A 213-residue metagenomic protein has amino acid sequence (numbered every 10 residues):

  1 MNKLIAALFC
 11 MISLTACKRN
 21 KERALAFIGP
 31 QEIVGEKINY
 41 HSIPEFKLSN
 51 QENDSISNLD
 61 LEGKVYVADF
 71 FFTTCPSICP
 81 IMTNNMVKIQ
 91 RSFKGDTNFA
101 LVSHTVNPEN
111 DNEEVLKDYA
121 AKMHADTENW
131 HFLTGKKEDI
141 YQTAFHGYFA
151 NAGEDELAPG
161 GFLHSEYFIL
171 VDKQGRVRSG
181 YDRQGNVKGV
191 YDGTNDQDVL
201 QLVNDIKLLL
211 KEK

Functional and structural regions predicted by a protein language model:
L4-I12: Sec-dependent N-terminal signal peptides
L14-A16: C-terminal motif of bacterial Sec signal peptides marking the signal peptidase cleavage site
K18-K21: Bacterial signal peptide processing site
R23-D60, N84: N-terminal "domain-start" segment that seeds a small globular fold
I43-P44, Y66, S165-Y167: Short loop/turn microsegments at loop-to-beta-strand junctions
L59-M86: Short active-site neighborhood of thiol/selenol oxidoreductases, capturing the structured segment around
T83-T143: Structural microenvironment flanking redox-active thiols in thiol-disulfide oxidoreductases
E156-K213: Thiol-/selenol-based redox modules, centered on thioredoxin-like and closely related oxidoreductase domains
